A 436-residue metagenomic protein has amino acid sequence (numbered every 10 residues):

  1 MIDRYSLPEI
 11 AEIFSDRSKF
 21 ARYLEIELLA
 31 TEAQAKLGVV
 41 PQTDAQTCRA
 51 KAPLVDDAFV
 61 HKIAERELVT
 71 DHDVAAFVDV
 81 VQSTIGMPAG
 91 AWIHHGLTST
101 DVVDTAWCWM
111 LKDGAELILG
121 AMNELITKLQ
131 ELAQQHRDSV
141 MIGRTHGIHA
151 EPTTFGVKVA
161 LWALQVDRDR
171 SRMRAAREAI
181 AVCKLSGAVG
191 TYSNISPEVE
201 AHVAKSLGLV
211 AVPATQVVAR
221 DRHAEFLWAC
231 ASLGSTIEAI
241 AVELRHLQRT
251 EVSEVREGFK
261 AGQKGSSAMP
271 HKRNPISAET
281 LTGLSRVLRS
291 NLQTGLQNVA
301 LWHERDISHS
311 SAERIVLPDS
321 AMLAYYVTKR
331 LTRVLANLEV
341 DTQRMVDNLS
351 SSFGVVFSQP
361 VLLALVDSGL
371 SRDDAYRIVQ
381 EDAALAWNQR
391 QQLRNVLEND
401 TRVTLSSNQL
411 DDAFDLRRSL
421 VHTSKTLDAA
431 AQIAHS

Functional and structural regions predicted by a protein language model:
M1-Y192, S196-H202, Q263-G265, I276-T280 (+2 more regions): A helix-coil-helix interface module used to build multimeric assemblies and to scaffold catalytic/cofactor sites
A11-S15, H61-A64, Q263-G283, R305-D319 (+3 more regions): Short beta-alpha connecting loops at secondary-structure transitions that line or flank enzyme active sites
S99, T191-Y192, A211-V217, V346 (+3 more regions): A structural signal for small-residue-enriched, beta-sheet-centric alpha/beta enzyme cores and oligomeric scaffold folds
K112-N123, Q130, A160-A163, D167 (+7 more regions): Short amphipathic alpha-helical segments with heptad-repeat character
Q134-G156, E254-S266, H271-K272, H303-A312 (+1 more regions): Glycine-rich cofactor-pocket loops
E200-L292: Acidic, glycine-rich loop-and-beta core segments that form the ion-binding/anion-interacting portion of active sites
T280, V287-L370, I378: Long, amphipathic alpha-helical stalk/connector segments used for oligomerization, subunit docking, or mechanical
N337-V403, R417-L420, K425-S436: C-terminal alpha-helical interaction appendages
